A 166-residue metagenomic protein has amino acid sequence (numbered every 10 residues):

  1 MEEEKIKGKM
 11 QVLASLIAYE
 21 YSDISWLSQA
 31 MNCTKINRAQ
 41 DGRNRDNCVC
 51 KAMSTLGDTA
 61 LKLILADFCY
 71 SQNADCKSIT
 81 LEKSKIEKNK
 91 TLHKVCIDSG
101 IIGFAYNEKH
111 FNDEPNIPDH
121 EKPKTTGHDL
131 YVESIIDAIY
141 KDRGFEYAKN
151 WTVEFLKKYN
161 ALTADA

Functional and structural regions predicted by a protein language model:
M1-A166: Double-stranded RNA-binding/processing signature
